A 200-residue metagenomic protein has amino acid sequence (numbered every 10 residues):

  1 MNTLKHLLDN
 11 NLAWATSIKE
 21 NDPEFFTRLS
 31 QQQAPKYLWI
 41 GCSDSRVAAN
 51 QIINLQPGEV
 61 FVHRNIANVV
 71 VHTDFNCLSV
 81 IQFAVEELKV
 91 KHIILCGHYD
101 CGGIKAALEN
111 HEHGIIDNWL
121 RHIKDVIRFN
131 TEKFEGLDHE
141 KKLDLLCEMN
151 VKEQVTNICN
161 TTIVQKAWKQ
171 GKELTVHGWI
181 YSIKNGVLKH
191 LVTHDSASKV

Functional and structural regions predicted by a protein language model:
M1-P35, A67-K91, G102-V200: Divalent-metal-activated hydrolytic enzyme cores
I18-E59: N-terminal short beta-loop-beta anion/metal-coordinating cradle
I40-C42, R64, I94-H98, H177-S182: Short beta-strand segments
R46-V80: Active-site cofactor/substrate anionic-group-binding motifs, chiefly glycine- and Lys/Arg-rich phosphate-binding loops
